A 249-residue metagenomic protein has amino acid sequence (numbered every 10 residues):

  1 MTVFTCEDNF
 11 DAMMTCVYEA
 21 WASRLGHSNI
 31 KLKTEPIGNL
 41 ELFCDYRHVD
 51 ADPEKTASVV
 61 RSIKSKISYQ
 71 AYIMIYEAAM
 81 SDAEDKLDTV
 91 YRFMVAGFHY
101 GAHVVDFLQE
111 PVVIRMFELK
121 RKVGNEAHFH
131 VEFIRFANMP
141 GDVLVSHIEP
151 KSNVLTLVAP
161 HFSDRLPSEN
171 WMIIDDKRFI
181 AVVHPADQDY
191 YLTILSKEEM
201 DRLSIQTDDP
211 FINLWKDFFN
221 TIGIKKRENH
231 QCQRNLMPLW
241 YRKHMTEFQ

Functional and structural regions predicted by a protein language model:
M1-P53: N-terminal ordered "arm"
T2-F10, R47, P111, V143-V154 (+1 more regions): Conserved aromatic-histidine-acidic binding/catalytic patches
A12-S23, R92-A96, L157-D164, I212-N220: Short, hydrophobic/amphipathic alpha-helical patches that form generic packing surfaces within helical domains
K33-H130: Charged, alpha-helical interface segments at or near domain boundaries
R47-K55, Q188-M200: Acidic, Ser/Thr-rich peripheral helices and adjacent loops at domain boundaries
I73-A78, D176-K177, E228-R234: Short coil/turn segments at secondary-structure boundaries
H103-T193: Internal, well-folded beta-alpha domain core
S168-N170, A181-V182, A186, E199-Q249: Long, compositionally biased intrinsically disordered terminal regions
